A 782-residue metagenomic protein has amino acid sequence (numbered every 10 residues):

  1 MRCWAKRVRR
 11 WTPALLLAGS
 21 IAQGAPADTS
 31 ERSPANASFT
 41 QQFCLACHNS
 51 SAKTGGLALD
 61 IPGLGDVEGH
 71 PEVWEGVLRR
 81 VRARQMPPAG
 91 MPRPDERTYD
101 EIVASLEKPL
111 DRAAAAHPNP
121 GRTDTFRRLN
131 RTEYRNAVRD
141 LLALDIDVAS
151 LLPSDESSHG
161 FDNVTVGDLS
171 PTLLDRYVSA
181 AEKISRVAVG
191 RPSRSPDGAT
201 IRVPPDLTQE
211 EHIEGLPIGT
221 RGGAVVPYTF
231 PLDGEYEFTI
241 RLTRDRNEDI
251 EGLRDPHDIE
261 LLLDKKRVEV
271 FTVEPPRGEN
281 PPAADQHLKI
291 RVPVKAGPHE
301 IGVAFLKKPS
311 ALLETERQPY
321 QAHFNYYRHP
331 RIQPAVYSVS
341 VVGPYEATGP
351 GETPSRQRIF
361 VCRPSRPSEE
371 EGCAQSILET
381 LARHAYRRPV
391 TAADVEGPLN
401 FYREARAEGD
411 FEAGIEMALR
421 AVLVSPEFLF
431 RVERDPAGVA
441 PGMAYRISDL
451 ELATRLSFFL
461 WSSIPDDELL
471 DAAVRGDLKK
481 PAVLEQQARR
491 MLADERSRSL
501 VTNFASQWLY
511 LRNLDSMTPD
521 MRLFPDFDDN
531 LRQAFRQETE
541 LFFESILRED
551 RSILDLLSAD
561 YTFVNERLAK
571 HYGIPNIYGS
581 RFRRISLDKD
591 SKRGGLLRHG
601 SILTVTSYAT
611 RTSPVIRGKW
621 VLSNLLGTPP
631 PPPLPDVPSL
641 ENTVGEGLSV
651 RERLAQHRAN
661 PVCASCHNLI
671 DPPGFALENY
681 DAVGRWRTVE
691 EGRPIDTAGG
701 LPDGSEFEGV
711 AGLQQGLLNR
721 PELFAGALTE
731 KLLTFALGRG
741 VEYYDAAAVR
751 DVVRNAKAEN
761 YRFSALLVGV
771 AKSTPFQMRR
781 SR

Functional and structural regions predicted by a protein language model:
M1, A18, D28-E31: Intrinsically disordered, low-complexity segments
M1-P13: Bacterial N-terminal signal peptides that target proteins for export
W11-A22: Bacterial N-terminal signal peptides
G24-L57, G69-G76, R80-Q85, A89-R782: Low-complexity, glycine/serine/threonine/alanine-rich intrinsically disordered linker and propeptide segments
P62-L64, A437-G438: Short, conserved catalytic-motif segment at the N-terminal edge
